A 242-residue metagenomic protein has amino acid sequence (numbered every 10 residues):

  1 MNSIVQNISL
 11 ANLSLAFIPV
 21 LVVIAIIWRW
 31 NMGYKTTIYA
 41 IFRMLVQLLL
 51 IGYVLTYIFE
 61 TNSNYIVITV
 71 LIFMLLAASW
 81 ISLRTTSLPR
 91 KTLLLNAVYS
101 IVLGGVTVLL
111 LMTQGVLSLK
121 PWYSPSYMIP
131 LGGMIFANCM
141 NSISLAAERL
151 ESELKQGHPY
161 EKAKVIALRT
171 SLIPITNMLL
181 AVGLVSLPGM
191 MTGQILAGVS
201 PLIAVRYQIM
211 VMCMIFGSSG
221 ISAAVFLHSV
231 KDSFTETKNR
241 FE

Functional and structural regions predicted by a protein language model:
N2-L119: N-terminal transmembrane hairpin
W30-M32, S152-E161, L196-L202: Juxtamembrane helix-boundary/capping and inter-helix hinge elements in multi-pass membrane proteins
T37, I41, S142-R149, E153 (+1 more regions): Membrane-spanning helices that line or support transport/gating and their immediate boundary helices in channels
L110-P159: Membrane-proximal helix-loop-helix units in multi-pass membrane proteins
I129-G133, I203-A224: Pore-lining and gate-forming transmembrane alpha-helices of multi-pass membrane transport proteins
N138-E148, S152, E161-G193, S222: Alpha-helical transmembrane segments of helical membrane proteins, especially in multi-pass transport, channel
V185-V211, I215: Glycine-rich helix-loop "coupling/hinge" segments at transmembrane-helix boundaries in multipass transporters
M214-E242: Hydrophobic alpha-helical transmembrane segments of membrane transport and translocation systems, primarily multi-pass
